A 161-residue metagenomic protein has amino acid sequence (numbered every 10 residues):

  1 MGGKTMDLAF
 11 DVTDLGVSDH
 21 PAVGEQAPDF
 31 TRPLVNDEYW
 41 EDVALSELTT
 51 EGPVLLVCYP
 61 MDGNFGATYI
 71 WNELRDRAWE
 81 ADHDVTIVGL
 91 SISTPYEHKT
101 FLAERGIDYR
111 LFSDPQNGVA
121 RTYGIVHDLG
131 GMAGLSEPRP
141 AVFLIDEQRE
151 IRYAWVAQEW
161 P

Functional and structural regions predicted by a protein language model:
G2-P161: Chalcogenol-based redox active-site neighborhoods
